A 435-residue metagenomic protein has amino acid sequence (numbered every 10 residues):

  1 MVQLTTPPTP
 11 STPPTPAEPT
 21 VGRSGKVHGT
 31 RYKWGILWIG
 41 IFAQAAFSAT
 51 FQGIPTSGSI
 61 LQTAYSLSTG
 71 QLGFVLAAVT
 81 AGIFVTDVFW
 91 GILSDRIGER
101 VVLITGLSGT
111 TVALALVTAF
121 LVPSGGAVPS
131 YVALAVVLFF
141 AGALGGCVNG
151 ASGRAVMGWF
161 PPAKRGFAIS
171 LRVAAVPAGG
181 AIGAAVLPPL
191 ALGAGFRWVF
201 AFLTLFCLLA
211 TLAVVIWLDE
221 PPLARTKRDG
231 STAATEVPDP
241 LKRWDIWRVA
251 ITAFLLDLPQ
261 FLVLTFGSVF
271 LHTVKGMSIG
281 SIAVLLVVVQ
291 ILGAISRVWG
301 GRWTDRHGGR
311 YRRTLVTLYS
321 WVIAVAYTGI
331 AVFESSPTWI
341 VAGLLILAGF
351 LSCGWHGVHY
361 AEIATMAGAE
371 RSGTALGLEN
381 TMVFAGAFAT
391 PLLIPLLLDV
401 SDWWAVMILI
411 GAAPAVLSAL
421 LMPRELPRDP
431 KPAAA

Functional and structural regions predicted by a protein language model:
P19-R31, D219-A250: Juxtamembrane intracellular "pre-TM" segments in multi-pass secondary transporters
I54-P55, D245-V298: Extracytoplasmic gate region of multi-pass secondary transporters
T86-G98, R297-G309: Helix-to-loop junctions at the C-terminal end of transmembrane segments in multipass secondary transporters
R96-L107, R306-S320: Cytoplasmic membrane-interface "Motif A"-like loop-to-helix N-cap segments of 12-TM Major Facilitator Superfamily
S108-A127, W321-S335: C-terminal ends and interior cores of transmembrane alpha-helices in multi-pass membrane transporters/permeases
V137-A175: Cytoplasmic helix-loop-helix junction between adjacent transmembrane helices in 12-TM secondary transporters
R172-D219: Helix-loop-helix hairpin linking two adjacent transmembrane segments in secondary transporters
R310-H359: C-terminal transmembrane helical hairpin of 12-TM major facilitator-type secondary transporters
